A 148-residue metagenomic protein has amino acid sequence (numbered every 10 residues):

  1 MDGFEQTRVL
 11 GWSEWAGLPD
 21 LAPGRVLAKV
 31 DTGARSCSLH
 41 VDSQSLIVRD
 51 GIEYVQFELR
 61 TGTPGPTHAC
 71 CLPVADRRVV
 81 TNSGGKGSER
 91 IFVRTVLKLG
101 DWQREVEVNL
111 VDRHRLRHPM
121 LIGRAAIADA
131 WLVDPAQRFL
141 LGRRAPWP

Functional and structural regions predicted by a protein language model:
M1-P148: Pepsin/retropepsin-fold aspartyl endopeptidases
